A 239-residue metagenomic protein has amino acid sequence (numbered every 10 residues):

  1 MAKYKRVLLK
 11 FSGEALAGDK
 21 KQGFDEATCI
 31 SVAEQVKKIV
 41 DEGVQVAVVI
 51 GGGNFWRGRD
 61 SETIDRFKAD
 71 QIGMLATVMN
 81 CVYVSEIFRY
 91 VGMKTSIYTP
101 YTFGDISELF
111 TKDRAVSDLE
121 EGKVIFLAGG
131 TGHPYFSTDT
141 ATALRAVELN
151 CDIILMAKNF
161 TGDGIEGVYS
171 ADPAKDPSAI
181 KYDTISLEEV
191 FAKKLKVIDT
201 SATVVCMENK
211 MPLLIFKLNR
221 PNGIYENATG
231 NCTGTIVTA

Functional and structural regions predicted by a protein language model:
M1-A239: C-terminal catalytic "cap/lid" subdomain
